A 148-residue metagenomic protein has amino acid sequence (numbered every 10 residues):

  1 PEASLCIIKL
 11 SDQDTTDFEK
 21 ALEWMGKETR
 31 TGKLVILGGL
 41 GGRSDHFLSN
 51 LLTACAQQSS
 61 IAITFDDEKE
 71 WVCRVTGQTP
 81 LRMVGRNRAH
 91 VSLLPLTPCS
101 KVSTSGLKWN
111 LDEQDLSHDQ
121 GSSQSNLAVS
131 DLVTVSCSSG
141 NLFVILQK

Functional and structural regions predicted by a protein language model:
P1-S60: Acidic/Gly/His-enriched mid-domain segments of enzyme catalytic cores or analogous surface patches that mediate
L5-L10, I63-T64, R88, S92: A glycine-rich helix N-cap at a beta->alpha junction
S11, D67-K69, T97: Residues at the C-termini of beta-strands that transition into short coil/loop
L37-G39, D66, L94: Short beta-strand segments
D45-H46, N50-R86: Class I SAM-dependent methyltransferase SAM-binding "motif I" and its flanking Rossmann-like core
V75-K148: Long, charged alpha-helical interface segments
